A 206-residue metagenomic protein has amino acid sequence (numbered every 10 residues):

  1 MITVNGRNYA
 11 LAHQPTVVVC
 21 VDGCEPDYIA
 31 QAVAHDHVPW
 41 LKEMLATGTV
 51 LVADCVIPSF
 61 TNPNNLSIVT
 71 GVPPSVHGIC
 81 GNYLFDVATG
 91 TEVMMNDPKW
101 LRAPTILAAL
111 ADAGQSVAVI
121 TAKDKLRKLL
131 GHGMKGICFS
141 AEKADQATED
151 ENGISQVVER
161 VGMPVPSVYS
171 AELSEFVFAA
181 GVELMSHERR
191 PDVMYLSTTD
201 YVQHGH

Functional and structural regions predicted by a protein language model:
M1-T49: Active-site-proximal N-terminal segment of extracellular/periplasmic enzymes that hydrolyze or transfer
V18-G23, N62, T198-Y201, H206: Short, conserved active-site loops that position catalytic residues or coordinate cofactors/metal ions across diverse
D22, I68, L110: Divalent metal-coordination and catalytic microenvironments
G23-C24, A34, C55, A122-K125 (+1 more regions): An acidic- and aromatic-residue-enriched active-site/binding cleft used to recognize and process polar
G23-D27, A46-V52, F60-N64, N82-M95: Glycine-/proline-rich flexible loop or hinge segments
Y28, S59-N64, V76-H77, L126-L129: Short active-site-adjacent helix-start/loop capping segments
I29-G71, A118: Short, structured active-site-proximal loop/turn typified by the sulfatase FGly-forming signature C/S-X-P-X-R
G71-H206: His/Asp/Glu-rich, glycine-adjacent segments that coordinate divalent cations and/or stabilize oxyanion chemistry on
